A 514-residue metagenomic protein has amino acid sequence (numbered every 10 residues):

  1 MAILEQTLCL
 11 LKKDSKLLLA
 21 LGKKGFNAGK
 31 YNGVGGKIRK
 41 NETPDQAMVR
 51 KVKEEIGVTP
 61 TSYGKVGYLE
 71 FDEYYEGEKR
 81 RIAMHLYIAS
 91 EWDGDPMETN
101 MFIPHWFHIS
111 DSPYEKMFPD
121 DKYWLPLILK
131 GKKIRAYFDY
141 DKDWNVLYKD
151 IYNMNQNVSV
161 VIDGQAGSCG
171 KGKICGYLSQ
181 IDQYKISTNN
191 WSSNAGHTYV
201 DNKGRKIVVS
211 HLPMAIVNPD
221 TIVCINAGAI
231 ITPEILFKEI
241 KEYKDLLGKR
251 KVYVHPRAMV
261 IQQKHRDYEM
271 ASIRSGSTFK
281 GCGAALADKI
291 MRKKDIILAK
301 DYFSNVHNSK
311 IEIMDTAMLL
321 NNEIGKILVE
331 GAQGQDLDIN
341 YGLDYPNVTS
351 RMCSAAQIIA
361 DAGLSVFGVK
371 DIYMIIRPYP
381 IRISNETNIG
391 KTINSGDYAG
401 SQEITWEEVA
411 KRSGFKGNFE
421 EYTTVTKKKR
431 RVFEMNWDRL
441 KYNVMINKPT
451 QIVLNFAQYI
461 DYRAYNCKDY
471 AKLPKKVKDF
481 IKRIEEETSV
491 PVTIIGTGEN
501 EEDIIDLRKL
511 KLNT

Functional and structural regions predicted by a protein language model:
M1, K12, V52, K65-E70 (+4 more regions): A broadly structural signal marking compact, well-ordered functional cores that mediate small-ligand/cofactor/substrate
M1-N32, P60-G64: N-terminal strand-loop-strand
L17-L19, V146, D336: Hydrophobic "anchor" residues
Y31-G36, G331: Conserved acetyl-CoA binding element of GNAT-fold acetyltransferases
I38-G64, F71-I128, L147-N153: Unchanged
G67-L69, E73, F138-D139, H197-N202: Short acidic-hydrophobic surface loop/beta-edge motif
K130-N155: Charged phosphate-binding loop/patch that engages nucleotide di/tri-phosphates or the phosphate backbone of nucleic
N155-T514: Non-transmembrane, aqueous-exposed alpha-helical and coiled segments at domain scale
